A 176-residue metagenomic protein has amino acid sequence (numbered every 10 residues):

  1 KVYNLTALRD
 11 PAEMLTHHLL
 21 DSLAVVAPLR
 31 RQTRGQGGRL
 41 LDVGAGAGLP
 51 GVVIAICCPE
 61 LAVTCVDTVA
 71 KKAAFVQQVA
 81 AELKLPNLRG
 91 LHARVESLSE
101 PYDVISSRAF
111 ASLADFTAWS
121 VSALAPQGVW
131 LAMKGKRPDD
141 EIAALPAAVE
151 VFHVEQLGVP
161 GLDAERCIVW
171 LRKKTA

Functional and structural regions predicted by a protein language model:
K1-G37, L41, K71-P86: Class I SAM-dependent transferase core
D42-G46: Conserved S-adenosyl-L-methionine
A47-E60: Conserved SAM-binding loop of SAM-dependent methyltransferases across substrates and taxa, primarily the Class I
L61-T64, R137-A176: Active-site capping/gating segments
K84-V95: Conserved SAM-binding strand-loop segment of SAM-dependent methyltransferases
E96-V104: A short acidic, Gly/Pro-enriched loop at the edge of an enzyme's catalytic core that lines a small-molecule cofactor
T117-V129: A short glycine-rich, Lys/Arg-flanked "PGG" loop and its adjoining helix->strand segment in the class I
Q127-R137: Conserved beta-strand signature within the Rossmann-like core of class I S-adenosyl-L-methionine
